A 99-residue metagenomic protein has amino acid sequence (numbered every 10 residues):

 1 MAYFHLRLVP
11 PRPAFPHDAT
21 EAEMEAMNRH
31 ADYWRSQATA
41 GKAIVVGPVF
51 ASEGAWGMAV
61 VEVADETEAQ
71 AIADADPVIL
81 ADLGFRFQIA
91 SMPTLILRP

Functional and structural regions predicted by a protein language model:
M1-P99: Conserved, structured core segments of small domains
